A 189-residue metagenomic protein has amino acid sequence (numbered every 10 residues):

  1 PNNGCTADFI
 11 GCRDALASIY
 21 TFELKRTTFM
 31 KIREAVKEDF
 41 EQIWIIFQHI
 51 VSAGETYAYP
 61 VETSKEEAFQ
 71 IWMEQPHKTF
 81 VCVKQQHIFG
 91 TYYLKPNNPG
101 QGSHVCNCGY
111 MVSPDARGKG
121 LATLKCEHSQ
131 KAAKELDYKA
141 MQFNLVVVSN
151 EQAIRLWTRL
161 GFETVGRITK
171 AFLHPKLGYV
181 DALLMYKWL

Functional and structural regions predicted by a protein language model:
K31-I43: A short beta-loop-alpha structural element at the N-terminal edge of CoA-dependent acyl/N-acetyltransferase catalytic
I45-V61: Helix-loop element at the rim of GNAT/NAT acetyltransferase active sites that forms part of the acceptor-substrate
T56, P60-D115, C126-E127, A132 (+1 more regions): Acetyl-CoA-dependent GNAT
G118-A133, R155-R159: Conserved acetyl-CoA-binding loop-helix of GNAT-fold acetyltransferases
A133-V146: Conserved GNAT acetyl-CoA-binding A-motif
F143-A153, A171-L173: Conserved beta-strand-loop-alpha-helix junction that forms the acyl-donor binding cleft
T158-I168: Conserved acetyl-CoA-binding loop of GNAT-fold acetyltransferases
